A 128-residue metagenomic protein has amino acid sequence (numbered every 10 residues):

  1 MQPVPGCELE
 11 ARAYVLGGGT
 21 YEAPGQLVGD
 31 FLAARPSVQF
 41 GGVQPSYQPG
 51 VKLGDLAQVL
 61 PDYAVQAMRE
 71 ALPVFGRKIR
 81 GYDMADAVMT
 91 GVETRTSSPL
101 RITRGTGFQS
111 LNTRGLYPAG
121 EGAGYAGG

Functional and structural regions predicted by a protein language model:
M1-D55: An anion/pyrophosphate-binding glycine-rich loop and adjacent beta-alpha core in soluble alpha-beta enzymes
L9-A13, E70, G128: Internal hydrophobic alpha-helix adjacent to the cofactor/substrate pocket in enzyme cavities
V51-G122, A126: A glycine-rich dinucleotide-binding beta-alpha-beta segment and adjacent secondary-structure elements that constitute
